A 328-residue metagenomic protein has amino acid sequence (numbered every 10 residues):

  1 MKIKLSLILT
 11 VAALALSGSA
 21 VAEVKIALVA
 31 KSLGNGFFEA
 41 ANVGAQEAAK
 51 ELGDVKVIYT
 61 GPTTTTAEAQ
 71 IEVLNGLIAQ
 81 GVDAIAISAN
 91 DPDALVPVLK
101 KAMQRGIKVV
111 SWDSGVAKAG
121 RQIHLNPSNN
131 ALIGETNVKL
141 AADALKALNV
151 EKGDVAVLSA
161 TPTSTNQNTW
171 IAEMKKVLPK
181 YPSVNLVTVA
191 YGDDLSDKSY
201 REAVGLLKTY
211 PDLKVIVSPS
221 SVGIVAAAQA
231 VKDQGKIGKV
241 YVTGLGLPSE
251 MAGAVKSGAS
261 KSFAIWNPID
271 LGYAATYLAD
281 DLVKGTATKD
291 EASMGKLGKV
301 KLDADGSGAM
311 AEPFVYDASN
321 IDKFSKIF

Functional and structural regions predicted by a protein language model:
M1-V21: Gram-negative bacterial Sec-dependent N-terminal signal peptides
K4-L5, A22-F328: A residue-level marker of the well-folded mature domains of exported/periplasmic proteins
